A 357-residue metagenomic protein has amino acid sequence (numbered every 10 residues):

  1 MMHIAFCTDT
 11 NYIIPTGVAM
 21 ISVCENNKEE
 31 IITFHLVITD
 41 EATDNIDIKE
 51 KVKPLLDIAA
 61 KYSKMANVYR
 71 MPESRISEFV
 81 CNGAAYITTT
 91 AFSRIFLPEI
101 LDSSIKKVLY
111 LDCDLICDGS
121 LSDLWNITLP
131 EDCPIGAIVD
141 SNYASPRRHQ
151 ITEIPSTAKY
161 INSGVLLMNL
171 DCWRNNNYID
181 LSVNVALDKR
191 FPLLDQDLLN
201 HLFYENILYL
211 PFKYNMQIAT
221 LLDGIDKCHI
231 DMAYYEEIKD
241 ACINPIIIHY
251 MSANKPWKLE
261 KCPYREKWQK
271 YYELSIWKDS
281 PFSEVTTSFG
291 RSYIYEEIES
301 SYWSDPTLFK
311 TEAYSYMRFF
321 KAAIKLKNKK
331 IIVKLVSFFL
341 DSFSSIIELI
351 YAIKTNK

Functional and structural regions predicted by a protein language model:
M1-T10: Nucleotide-activated donor-dependent transferases that construct or modify glycoconjugates
M2, N27-H35: Short loop->beta transition adjacent to catalytic acidic/histidine clusters or analogous donor-positioning motifs
T8, M168-L170, N175-K357: A glycosyltransferase accessory/donor-loop signature
I13-K28: Histidine-anchored nucleotide/phosphate-binding helix
T33-D40, G136-I138: Short internal beta-strands
D47-E99: Active-site-proximal specificity loops/subdomain of glycosyltransferases
R70-S74, Y86, T90-S145, A158-N162 (+2 more regions): GT-A fold catalytic core of metal-dependent nucleotide-sugar glycosyltransferases, centered on the diacidic
D132-P155, C262-E266, K270, W277 (+1 more regions): A short, conserved beta-to-alpha structural element at the edge of catalytic cores that scaffolds binding
